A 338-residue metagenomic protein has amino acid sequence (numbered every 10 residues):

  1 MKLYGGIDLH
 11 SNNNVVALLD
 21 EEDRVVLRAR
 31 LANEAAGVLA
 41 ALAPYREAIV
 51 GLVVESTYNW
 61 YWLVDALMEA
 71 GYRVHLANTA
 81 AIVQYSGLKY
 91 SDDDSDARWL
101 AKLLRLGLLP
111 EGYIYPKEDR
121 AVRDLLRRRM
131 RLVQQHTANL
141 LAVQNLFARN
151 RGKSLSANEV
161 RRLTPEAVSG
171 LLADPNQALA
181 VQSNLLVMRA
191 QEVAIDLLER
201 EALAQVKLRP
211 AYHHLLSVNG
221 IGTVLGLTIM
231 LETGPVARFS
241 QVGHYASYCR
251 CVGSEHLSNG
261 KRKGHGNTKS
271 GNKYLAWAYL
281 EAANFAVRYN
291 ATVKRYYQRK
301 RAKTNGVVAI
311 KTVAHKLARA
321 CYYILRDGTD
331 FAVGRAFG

Functional and structural regions predicted by a protein language model:
M1-D20, L100, L132: Gly/Thr-rich phosphate-binding beta-strand-loop-beta motif of the actin/hexokinase/Hsp70
N12-A36: Short glycine-rich, Thr/Ser-proximal phosphate-binding strand/loop in the N-terminal lobe of ATP-dependent enzymes
A35-G51: Short, basic/hydrophobic alpha-helical segments
I49-S56, L100: Acidic beta-strand-to-loop metal/phosphate-binding motif
H75-R127, R131, E166-A167, K261-S270 (+1 more regions): Short alpha-helix plus adjacent loop in nuclease-associated cores
L126-H214: Glycine-rich, often acidic, oxyanion-interacting loops/wings at catalytic, nucleic-acid, or phospho-protein interfaces
H214-S217, T223, T228-V307: Phosphate-backbone recognition surface of nucleic-acid-processing proteins
G260-K261, Y297-G338: Low-complexity, acidic/Ser/Thr- and charged residue-rich accessory regions of DNA metabolism proteins
